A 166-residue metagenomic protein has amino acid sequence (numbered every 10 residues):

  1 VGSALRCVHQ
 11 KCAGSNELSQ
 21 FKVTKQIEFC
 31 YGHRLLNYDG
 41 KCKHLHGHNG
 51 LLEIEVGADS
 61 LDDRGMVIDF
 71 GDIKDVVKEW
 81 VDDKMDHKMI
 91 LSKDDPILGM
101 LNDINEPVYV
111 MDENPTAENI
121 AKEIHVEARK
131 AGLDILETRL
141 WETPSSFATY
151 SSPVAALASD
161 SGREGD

Functional and structural regions predicted by a protein language model:
V1-S3: Low-complexity, intrinsically disordered Ser/Thr/Pro- and acidic-rich segments
L5-D166: Charge-rich, low-complexity N-terminal segments
